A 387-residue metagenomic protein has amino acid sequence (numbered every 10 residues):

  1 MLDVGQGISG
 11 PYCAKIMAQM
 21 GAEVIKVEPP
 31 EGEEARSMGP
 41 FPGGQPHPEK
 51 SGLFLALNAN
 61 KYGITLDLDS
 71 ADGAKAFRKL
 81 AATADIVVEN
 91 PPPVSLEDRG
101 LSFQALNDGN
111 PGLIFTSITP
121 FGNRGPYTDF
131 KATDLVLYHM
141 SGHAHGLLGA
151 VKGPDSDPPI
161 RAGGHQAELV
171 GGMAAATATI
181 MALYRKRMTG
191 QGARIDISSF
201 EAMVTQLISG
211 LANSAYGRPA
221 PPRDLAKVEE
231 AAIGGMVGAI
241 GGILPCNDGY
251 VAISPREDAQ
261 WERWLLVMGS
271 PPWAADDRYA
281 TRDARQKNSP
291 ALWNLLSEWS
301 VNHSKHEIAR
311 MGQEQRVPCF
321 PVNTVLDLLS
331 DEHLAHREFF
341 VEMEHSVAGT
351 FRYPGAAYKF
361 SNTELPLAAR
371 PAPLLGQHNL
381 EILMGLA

Functional and structural regions predicted by a protein language model:
M1-M188, L374, H378-A387: N-terminal helix-loop segment corresponding to the beta1-alpha1 unit of nucleotide/adenylate-binding folds
E31, P120-G122, S199-V204, D248-Y250 (+2 more regions): Glycine-rich beta-alpha junction loops
R78-A81, I180, W261-L265, S297 (+5 more regions): Non-transmembrane alpha-helical segments in soluble domains of secreted/periplasmic/extracellular proteins
S156-A167, P245-G249, T363-P366: Flexible glycine/proline-enriched surface loops and loop-helix/loop-strand junctions
L183-V228: Substrate-binding/catalytic subdomain of NAD(P)-dependent oxidoreductase enzymes
D224-G235, A239-Q315, C319: Aromatic-enriched alpha-helical interface/lid elements that frame and gate functional surfaces
Q313-L334: Conserved PLP cofactor-binding pocket of PLP-dependent enzymes
V347-A387: Flexible, small-/acidic-enriched active-site or ligand-binding loops
